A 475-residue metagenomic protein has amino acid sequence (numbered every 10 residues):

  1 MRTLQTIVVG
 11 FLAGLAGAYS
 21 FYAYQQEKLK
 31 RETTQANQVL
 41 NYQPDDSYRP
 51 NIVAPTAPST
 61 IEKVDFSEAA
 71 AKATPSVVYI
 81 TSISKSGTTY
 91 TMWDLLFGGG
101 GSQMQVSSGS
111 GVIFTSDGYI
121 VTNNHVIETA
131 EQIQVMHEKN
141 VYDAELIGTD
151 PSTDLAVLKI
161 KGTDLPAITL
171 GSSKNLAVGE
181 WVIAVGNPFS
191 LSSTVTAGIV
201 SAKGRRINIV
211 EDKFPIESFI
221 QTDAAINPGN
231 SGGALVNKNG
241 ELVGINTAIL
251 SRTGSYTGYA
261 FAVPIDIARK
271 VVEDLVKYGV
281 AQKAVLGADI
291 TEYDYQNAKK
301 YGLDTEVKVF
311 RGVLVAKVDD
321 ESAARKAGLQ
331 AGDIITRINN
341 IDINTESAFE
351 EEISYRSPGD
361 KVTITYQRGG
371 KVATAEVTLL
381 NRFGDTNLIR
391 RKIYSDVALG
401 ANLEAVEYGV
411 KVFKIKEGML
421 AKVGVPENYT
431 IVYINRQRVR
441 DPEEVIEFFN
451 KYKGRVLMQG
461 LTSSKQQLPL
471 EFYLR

Functional and structural regions predicted by a protein language model:
L4-T6, G10, G14, Y19-Q330 (+4 more regions): Serine-dependent protease modules
T74, Y394-K422: Extracytoplasmic/periplasm-facing segments of secreted or lipoprotein envelope proteins
P151-D154, E407-Y408, S464-K465: Short acidic/glycine-enriched loop/turn segments that link adjacent beta-strands
G332, N428: Conserved catalytic motifs of ABC-family nucleotide-binding domains
I343, R438-V439: Short beta-strand segments within Ig-like beta-sandwich modules, predominantly Fibronectin type-III
E447, L457-S463: Short, exposed beta-strand-loop hairpins at the edges of beta-sheets in extracellular/periplasmic proteins
K465-R475: Short, low-complexity, Pro/Ser/Thr/Gly-rich segments in the mature regions of secreted, periplasmic
